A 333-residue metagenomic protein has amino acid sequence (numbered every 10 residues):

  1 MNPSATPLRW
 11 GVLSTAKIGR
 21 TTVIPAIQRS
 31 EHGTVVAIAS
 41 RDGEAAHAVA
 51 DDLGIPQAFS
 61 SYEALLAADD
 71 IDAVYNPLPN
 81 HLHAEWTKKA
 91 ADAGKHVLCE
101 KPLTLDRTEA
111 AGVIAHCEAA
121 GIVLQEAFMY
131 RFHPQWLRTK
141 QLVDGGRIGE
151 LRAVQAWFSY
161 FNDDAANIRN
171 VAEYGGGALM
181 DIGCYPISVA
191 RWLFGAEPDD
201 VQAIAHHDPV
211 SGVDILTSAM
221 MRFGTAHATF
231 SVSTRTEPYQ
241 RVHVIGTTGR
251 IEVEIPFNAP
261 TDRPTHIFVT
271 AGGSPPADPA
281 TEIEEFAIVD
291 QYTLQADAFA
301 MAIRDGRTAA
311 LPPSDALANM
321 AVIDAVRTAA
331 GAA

Functional and structural regions predicted by a protein language model:
M1-L53, A332: N-terminal Rossmann-like dinucleotide-binding module
M1-P7, A73-Y75, A298-A333: C-terminal helix-rich "cap/oligomerization" subdomain common to oxidoreductases
A37, Q57, D72-A73, A153: Short, Asp-centered acidic motifs that coordinate Mg2+ and/or phosphate in catalytic or ligand-binding sites
V49-I55, V113-C117: Short, conserved SAM-binding/catalytic segment of Class I S-adenosyl-L-methionine-dependent methyltransferases
I55-Y62: Conserved SAM-binding strand-loop segment of SAM-dependent methyltransferases
A73, P79-N80, A84-R131, G146: Beta-strand-loop-alpha-helix segment that lines the small-molecule cofactor/substrate pocket of alpha/beta enzymes
Y130-P209, H227, A333: Predominantly a Rossmann-like dinucleotide-binding segment in NAD(P)-dependent oxidoreductases
H207, S211, F223-Q295, P312: NAD(P)-dinucleotide binding in Rossmann-like oxidoreductases
